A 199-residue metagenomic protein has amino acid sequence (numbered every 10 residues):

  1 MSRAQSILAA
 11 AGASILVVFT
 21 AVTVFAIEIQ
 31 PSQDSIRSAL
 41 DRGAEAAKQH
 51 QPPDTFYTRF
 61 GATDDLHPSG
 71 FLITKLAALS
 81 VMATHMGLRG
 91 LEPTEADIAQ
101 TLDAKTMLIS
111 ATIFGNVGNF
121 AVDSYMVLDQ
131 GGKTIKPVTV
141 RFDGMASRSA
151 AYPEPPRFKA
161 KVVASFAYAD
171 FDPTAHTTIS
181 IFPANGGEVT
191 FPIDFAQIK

Functional and structural regions predicted by a protein language model:
M1-I15: Bacterial N-terminal signal peptides that target proteins for export
A26-K199: Conserved functional micro-motifs across diverse proteins
